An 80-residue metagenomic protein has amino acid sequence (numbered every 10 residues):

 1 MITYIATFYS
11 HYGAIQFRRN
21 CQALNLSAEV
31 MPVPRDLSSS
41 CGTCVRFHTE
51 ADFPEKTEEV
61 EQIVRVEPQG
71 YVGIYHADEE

Functional and structural regions predicted by a protein language model:
M1-I2, V60: A structure-centric signal for secondary-structure junctions around beta-strands
I2-E50: Amphipathic, hydrophobic secondary-structure cores in small proteins
T49-E80: C-terminal structural segments of small proteins and small subunits
